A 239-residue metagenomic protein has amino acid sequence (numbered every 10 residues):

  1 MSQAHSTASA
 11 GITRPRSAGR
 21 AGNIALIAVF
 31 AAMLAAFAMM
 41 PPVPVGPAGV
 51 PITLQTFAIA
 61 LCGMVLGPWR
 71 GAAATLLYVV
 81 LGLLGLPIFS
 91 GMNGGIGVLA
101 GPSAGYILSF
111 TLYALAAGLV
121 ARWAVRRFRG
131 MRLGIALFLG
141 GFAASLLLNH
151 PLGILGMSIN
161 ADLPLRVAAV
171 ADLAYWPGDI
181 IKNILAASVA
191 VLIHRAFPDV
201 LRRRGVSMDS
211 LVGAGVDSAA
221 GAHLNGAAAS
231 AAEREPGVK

Functional and structural regions predicted by a protein language model:
S2-A72: Hydrophobic transmembrane alpha-helices
Q3-H5, L83-I88, S158-R166: Peri-membrane helix termini and adjoining interfacial loops of integral membrane proteins
Q3-R14, A36, I96-N149: Short helix-perturbing small/polar motifs within transmembrane alpha-helices
G19-F30, I52-I59, G71, P102 (+6 more regions): Residue-level signature of transmembrane alpha-helical entry/exit and packing/kink sites in multi-pass membrane
V29-F37, I59, G63, A74-G82 (+10 more regions): Alpha-helical transmembrane segments in multi-pass membrane proteins
P41-A117: Alpha-helical membrane segments and adjacent membrane-interface helices in multi-pass membrane proteins
A48, R126-A214, N225, A231 (+1 more regions): Membrane-embedded alpha-helical hairpins and interfacial helices in multi-pass inner-membrane proteins
V65-W69, A116-V125, I193-F197: Structural signal for the C-terminal ends of transmembrane alpha-helices and the immediately following loop
